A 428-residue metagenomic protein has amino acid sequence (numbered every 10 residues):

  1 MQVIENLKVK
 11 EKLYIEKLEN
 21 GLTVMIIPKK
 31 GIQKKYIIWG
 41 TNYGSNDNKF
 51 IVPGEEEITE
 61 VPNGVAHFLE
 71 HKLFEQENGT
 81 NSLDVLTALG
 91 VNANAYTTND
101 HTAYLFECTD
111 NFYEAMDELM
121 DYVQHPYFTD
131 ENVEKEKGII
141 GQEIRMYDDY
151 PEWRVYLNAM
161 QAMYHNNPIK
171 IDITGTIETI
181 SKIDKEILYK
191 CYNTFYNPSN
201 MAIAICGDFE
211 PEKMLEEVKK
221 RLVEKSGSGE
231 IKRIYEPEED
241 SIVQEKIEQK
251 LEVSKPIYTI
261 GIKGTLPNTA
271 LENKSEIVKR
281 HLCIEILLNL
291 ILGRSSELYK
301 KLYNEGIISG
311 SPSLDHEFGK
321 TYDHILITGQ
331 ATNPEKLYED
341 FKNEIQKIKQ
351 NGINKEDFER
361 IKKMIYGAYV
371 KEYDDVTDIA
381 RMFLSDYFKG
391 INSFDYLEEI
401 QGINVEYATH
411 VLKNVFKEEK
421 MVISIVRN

Functional and structural regions predicted by a protein language model:
M1-N81, Y189-Y192, Y196-K301, I403 (+2 more regions): His/Glu-rich zincin catalytic helix
K17, Q76-K232, E248, K274-S275 (+2 more regions): Charge-rich, well-structured scaffold segments of protease-associated domains
